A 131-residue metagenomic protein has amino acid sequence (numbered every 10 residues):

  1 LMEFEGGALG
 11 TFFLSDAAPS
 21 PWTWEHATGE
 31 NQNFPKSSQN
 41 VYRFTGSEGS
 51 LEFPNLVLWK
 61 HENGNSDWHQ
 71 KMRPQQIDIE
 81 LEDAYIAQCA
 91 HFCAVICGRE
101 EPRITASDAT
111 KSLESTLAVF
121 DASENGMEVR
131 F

Functional and structural regions predicted by a protein language model:
L1-V57, E82, I86-R99: Contiguous beta-strand/loop segments that form the cofactor/metal-binding neighborhood of enzyme cores
E5, F53-P54, H91-F131: C-terminal helix-rich "cap/oligomerization" subdomain common to oxidoreductases
P21-H26, E62-W68: A short, polar/proline- and glycine-enriched secondary-structure boundary/capping micro-motif
H26, Q70, A118-A122: Alpha-helix boundary/capping detector
N33-K36, Q76-D78, G126-V129: Short, intrinsically disordered/low-complexity patches at protein termini and at juxtamembrane boundaries
H69-M72, C97-R99: A short alpha-helix capping/helix-coil boundary motif
Q70-E80: C-terminal "lid/loop" region of Rossmann-like NAD(P)-dependent oxidoreductases
E80-E82, S107-D108: A short, ordered amphipathic alpha-helix with a cationic face
